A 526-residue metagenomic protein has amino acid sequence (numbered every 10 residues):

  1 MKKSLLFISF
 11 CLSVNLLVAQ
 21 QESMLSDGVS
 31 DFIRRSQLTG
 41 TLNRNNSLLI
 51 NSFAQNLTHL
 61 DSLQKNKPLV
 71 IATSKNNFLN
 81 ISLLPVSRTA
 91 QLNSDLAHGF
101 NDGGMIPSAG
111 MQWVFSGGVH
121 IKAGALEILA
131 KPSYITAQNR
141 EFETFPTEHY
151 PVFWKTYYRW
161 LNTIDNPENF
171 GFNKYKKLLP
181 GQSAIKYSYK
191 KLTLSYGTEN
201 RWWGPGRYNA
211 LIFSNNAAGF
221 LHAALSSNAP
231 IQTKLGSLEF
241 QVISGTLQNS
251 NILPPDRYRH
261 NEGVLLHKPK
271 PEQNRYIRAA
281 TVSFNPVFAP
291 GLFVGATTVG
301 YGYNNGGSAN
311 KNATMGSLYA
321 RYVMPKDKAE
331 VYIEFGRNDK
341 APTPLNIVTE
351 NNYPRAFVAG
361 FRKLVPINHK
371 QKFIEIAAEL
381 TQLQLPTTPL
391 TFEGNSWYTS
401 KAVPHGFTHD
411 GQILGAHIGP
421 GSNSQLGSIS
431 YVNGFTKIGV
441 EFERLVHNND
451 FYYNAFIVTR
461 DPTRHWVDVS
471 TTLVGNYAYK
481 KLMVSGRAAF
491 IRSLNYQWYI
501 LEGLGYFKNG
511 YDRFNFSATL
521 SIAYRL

Functional and structural regions predicted by a protein language model:
M1-S23, L526: Bacterial Sec-dependent N-terminal signal peptides
V18-M111, G117-E127: N-terminal periplasmic/intermembrane-space "pro-region" immediately following the signal or transit peptide
S74-N77, I121-A125, S188-K191, P230-F240 (+4 more regions): Short loop/turn motifs that connect adjacent beta-strands in outer-membrane beta-barrel proteins
N93-G99, Y158-D165, E199-Y208, I252-L265 (+4 more regions): Flexible, solvent-exposed coil segments and beta strand-coil junctions, predominantly the extracellular/periplasmic
K122-R159: Carboxylate/His-rich catalytic cores and anion/metal-binding grooves
A125, Q182-S195, G206, G295-A296 (+2 more regions): Active-site cores of enzymes that catalyze phosphoryl transfer or operate on phosphate-rich substrates
F153-G171, Y175-K176, E199-S283, V287 (+2 more regions): Surface-exposed coil loops of outer-membrane beta-barrel proteins
L178, N285-L526: Exposed, low-structure sequence patches enriched in small/polar residues
